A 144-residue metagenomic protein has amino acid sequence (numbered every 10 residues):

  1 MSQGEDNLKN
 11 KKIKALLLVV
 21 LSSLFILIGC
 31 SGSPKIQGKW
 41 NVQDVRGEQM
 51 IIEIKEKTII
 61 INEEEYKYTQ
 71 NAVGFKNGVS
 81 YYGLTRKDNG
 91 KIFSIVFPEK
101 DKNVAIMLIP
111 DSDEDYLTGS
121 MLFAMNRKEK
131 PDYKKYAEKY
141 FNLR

Functional and structural regions predicted by a protein language model:
M1-G29: Sec-dependent bacterial lipoprotein signal peptides
G4-D6, N10-A15, G38, K100-N103 (+1 more regions): Intrinsic disorder/low-complexity segments enriched in polar/small residues
L27-N41, I54, P131-A137: N-terminal helix-cap/turn-to-beta initiation motif at the start of protein domains
D44-I51, E64-Y116: Contiguous, well-ordered beta-strand patches that form the walls/edges of small beta-barrel/beta-sandwich domains
M50-I59: Conserved beta-hairpin
Y66-A72, D111-R144: Edge beta-strand at a domain terminus
